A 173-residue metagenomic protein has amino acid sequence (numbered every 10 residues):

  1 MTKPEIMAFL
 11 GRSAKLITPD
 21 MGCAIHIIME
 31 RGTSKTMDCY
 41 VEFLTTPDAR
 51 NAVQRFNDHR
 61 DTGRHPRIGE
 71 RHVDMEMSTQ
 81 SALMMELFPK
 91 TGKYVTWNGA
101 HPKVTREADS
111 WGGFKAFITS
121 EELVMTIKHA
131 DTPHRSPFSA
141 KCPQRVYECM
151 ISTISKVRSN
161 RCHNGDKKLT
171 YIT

Functional and structural regions predicted by a protein language model:
M1-F9, S13-K15, H65-R71, E76-T173: Long, compositionally biased intrinsically disordered regions in eukaryotic proteins
M1-M37, L44-V73, V157, R161: Canonical RRM/RBD RNA-binding surface and closely related RRM-like beta-sheet modules in eukaryotic RNA-binding proteins
Y40-V41, F138: Conserved aromatic-histidine-acidic binding/catalytic patches
E42, D58-R60, K90-Y94: General N-terminal targeting signals
